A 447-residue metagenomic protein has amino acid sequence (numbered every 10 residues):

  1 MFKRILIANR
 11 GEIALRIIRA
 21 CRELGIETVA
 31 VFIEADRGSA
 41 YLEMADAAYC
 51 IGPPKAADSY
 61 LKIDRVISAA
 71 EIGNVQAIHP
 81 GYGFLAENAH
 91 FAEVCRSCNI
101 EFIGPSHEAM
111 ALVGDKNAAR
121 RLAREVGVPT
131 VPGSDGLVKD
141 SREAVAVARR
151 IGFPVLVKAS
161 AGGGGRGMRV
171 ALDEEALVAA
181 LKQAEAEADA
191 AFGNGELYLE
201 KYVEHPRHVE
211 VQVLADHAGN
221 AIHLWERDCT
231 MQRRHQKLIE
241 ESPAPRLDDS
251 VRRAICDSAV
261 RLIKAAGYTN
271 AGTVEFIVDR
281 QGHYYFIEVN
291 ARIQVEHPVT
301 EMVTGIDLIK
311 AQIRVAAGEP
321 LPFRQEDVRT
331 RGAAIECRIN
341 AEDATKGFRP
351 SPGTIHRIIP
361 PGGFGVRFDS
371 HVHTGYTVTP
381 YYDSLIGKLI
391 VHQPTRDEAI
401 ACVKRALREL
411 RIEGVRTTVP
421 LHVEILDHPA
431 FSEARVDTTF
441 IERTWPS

Functional and structural regions predicted by a protein language model:
M1-E125, V138-A146, E398: ATP-binding N-terminal substructure of ATP-dependent carboxylate-amine bond-forming enzymes
I7-L24, T28, F32, A48-C50 (+8 more regions): ATP-dependent carboxylate activation and anion-phosphoryl transfer catalytic cores that bind Mg-ATP to form
S59, F84, L112, L137 (+4 more regions): Alpha-helix initiation/capping motif
G133-S134: Conserved beta3 strand of the protein kinase N-lobe
V147-L156: Acidic/histidine-enriched active-site and ligand-binding environments that engage anionic O-linkages
